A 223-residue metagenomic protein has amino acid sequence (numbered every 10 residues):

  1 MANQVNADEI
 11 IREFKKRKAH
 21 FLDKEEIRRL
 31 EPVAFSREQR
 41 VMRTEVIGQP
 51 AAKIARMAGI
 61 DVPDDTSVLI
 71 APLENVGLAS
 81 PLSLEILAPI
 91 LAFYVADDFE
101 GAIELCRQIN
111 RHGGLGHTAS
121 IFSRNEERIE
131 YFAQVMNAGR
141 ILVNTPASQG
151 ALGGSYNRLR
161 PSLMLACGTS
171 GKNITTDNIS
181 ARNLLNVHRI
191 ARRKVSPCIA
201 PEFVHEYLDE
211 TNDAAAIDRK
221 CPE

Functional and structural regions predicted by a protein language model:
M1-G77, Y207: ALDH superfamily catalytic-core signature
I60-E223: Conserved C-terminal structural/oligomerization subdomain of aldehyde/semialdehyde dehydrogenase
